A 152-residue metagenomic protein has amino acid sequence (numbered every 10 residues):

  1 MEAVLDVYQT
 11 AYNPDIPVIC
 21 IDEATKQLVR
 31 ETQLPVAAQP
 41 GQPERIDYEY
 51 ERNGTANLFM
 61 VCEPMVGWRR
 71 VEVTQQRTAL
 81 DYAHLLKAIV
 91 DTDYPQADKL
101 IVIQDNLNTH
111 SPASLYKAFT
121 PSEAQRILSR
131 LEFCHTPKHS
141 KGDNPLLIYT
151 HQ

Functional and structural regions predicted by a protein language model:
M1-L80, H84-K87: Extended, low-complexity cationic-aromatic segments
D15-I16, V66, A97-D98, I127-E132: Short glycine-/polar-rich loops that comprise or flank the Walker A/P-loop and associated switch/sensor motifs
I19-I21, I101-Q104, C134-H135: Short beta-strand segments
Q27-V29, T109-P112, G142-P145: Short catalytic/ligand-binding loop motif for oxyanion handling, primarily in non-cytosolic enzymes, centered on
L80-I101: Short, basic/hydrophobic alpha-helical segments
A97-S111: Acidic/histidine-rich, metal-coordinating catalytic segments
D105-N106, F133-Q152: RNase H-like two-metal-ion nuclease catalytic core shared by retroviral integrases and related mobile-element nucleases
A113-A124: Short, aromatic/basic amphipathic alpha-helical patches
